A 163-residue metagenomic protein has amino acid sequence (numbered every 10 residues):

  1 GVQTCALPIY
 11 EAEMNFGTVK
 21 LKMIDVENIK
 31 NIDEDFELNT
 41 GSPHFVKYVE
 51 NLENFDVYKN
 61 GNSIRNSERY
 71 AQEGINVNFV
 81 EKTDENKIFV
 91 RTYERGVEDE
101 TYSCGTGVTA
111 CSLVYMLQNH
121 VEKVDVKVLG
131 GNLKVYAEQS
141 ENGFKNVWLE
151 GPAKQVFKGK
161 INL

Functional and structural regions predicted by a protein language model:
G1-C5: Single conserved hydrophobic/aromatic residue that forms the stacking wall/gate of nucleotide- or nucleobase-binding
A6-S103, A110-L163: Active-site proximal loop and beta-alpha junction motif in alpha/beta enzyme cores
